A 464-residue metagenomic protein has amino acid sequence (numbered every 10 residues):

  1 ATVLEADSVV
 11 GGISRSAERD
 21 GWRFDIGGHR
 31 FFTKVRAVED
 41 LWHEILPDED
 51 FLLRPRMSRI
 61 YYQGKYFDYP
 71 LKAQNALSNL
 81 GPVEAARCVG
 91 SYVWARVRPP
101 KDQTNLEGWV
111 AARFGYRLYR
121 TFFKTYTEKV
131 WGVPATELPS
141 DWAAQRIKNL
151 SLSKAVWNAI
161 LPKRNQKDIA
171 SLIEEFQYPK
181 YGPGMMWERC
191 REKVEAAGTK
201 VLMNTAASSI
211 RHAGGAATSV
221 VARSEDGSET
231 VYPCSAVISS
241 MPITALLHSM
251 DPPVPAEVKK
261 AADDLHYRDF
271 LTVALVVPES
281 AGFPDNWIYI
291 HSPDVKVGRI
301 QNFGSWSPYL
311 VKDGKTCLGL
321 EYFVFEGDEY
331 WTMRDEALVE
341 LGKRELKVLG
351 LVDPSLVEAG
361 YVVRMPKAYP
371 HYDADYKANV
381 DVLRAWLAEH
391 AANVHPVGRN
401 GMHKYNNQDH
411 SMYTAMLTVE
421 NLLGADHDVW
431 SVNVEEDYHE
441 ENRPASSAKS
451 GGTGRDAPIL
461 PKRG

Functional and structural regions predicted by a protein language model:
A1-R19: Glycine-rich FAD pyrophosphate-binding loop
D20-R98: Dinucleotide-binding Rossmann-like beta1-alpha1 core, especially the glycine-rich loop that anchors the ADP
L52, K200-L202, Y232, E358-Y361 (+1 more regions): General small-molecule cofactor/ligand-binding pocket signal
A76-L77, G81, A86-A213, T218 (+1 more regions): Active-site/ligand-binding neighborhood in enzyme catalytic cores
P100, S235, S239-L246, W331-L338 (+2 more regions): Conserved mid-domain beta->alpha element of the FAD-binding
T205-S355, V363, D381, W430-E435 (+2 more regions): Mid-domain catalytic core of redox enzymes that form a hydrophobic substrate pocket/lid adjacent to a catalytic redox
P366, A374-G464: C-terminal lid/capping helical subdomain adjacent to the catalytic/cofactor pocket in oxidative enzymes
